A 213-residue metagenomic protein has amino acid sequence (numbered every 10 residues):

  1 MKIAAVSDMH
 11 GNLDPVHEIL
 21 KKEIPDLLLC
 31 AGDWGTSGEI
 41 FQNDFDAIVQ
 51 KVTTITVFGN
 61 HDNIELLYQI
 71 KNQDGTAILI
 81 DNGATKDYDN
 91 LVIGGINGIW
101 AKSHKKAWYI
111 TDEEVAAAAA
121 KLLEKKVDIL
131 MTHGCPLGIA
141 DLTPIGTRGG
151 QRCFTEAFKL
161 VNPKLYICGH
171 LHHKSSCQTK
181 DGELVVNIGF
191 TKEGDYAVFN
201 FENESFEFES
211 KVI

Functional and structural regions predicted by a protein language model:
M1-A4: Extreme N-terminal starter segment of soluble prokaryotic enzymes
V6, G11-Y88, L160: Core catalytic region of metal-dependent phosphoesterases/phosphodiesterases, especially metallo-beta-lactamase-like
S7, F58, G83, N97 (+2 more regions): Residues at the C-termini of beta-strands that transition into short coil/loop
D8, L28, D33, G59 (+6 more regions): Divalent metal-coordination and catalytic microenvironments
H10-V16, G35-I40, N60-Y68, K86 (+4 more regions): Active-site environment of divalent metal-dependent phosphoester hydrolases
G11, I55, D62-G149: Conserved catalytic scaffold of divalent metal-dependent phosphoesterases
P15, T85-D89, E156-L160, H173-I213: Binuclear metal-dependent phosphoesterase catalytic core
P25, V127, Q151-L171: Proline-aspartate-enriched helix->loop->beta-strand connector
